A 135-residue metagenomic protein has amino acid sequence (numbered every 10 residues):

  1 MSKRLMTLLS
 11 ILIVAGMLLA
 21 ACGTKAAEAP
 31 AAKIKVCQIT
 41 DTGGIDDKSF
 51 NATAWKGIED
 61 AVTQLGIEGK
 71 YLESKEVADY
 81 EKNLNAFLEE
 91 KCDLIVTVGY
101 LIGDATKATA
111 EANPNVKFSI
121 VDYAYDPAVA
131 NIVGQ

Functional and structural regions predicted by a protein language model:
M1-I34: Short, low-complexity disordered leader/linker segments with a strong preference for bacterial N-terminal type II
T24-Q135: A residue-level marker of the well-folded mature domains of exported/periplasmic proteins
